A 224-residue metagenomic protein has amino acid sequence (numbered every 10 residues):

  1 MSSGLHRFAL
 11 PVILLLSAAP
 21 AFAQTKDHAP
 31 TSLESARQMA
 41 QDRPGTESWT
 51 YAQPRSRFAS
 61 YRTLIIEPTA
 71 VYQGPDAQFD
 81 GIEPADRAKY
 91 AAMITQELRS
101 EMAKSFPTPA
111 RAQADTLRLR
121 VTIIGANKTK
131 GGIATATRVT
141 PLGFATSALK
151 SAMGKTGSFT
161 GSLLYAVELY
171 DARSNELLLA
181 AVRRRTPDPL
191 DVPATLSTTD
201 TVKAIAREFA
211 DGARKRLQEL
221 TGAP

Functional and structural regions predicted by a protein language model:
M1-V12: Bacterial N-terminal signal peptides that target proteins for export
A18-P20: N-terminal signal peptide c-region/cleavage motif recognized by signal peptidases
Q24-Q53, K155-L164, E168-P224: C-terminal/domain-edge helix-coil "capping" segments
R43-P54, E83-P84, R99-P107, K150-M153 (+1 more regions): N-terminal post-signal-peptidase region of extra-cytosolic proteins
A59-R120: N-terminal segment of the mature soluble domain
T63, A91, T95, R99 (+5 more regions): Extracytoplasmic/secreted envelope proteins and their assembly/folding machinery, especially bacterial periplasmic
P68-A70, I123-G125, T137, V182-R185: A mature extracytoplasmic/lumenal domain signature
K104-R173: Surface-exposed short loop/turn segments
